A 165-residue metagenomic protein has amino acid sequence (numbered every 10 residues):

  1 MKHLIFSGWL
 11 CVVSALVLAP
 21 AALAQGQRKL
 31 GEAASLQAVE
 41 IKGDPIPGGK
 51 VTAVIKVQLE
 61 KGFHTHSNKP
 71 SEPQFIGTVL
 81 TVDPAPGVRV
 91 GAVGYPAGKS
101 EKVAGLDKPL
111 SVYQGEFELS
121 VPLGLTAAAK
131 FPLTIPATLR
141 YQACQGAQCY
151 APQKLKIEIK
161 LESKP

Functional and structural regions predicted by a protein language model:
M1-F6: Positively charged n-region of N-terminal signal peptides that target proteins for export
S7-A19: Bacterial N-terminal signal peptides
L23-P165: Extracellular/lumen-exposed scaffold segments
